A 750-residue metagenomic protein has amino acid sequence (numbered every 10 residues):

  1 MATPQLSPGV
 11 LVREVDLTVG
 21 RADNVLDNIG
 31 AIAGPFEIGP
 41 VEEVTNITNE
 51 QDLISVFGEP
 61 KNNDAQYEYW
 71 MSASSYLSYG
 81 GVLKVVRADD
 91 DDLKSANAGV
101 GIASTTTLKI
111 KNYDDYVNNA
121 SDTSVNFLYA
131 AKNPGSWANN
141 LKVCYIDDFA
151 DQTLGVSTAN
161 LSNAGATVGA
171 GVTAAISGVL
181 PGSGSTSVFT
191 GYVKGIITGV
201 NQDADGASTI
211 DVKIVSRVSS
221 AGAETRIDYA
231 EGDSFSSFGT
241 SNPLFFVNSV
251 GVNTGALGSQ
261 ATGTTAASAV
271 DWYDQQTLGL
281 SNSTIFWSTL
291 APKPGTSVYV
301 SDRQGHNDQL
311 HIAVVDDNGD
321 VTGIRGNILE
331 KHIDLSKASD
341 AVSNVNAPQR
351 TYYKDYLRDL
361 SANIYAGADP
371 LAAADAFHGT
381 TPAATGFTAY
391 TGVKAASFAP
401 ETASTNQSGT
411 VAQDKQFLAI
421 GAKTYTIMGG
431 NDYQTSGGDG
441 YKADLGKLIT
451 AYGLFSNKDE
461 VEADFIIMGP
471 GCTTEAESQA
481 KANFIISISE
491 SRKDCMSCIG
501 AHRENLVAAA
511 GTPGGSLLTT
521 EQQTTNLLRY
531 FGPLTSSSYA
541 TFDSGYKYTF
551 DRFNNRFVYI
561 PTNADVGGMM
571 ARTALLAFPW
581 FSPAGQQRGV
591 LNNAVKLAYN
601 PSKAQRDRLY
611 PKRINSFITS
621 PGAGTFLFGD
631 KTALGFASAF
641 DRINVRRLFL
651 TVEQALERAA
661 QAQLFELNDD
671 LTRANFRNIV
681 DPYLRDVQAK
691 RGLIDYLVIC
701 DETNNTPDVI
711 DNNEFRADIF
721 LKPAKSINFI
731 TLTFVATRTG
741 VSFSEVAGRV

Functional and structural regions predicted by a protein language model:
M1-N318: Extended assembly-interface regions of large multimeric machines
M1-T105, D115, F127-K132, G305-H311 (+4 more regions): Structured, hydrophobic secondary-structure cores that serve as assembly/anchoring elements
I47, H332-I333: Conserved aromatic
N139-K142, G323-G326, I730-T733: Short, charged, solvent-exposed linker or helix-capping segments at domain edges/interfaces that act as flexible hinges
A150-G155, A175, L335-V345, R738-V750: Short, cationic low-complexity segments
